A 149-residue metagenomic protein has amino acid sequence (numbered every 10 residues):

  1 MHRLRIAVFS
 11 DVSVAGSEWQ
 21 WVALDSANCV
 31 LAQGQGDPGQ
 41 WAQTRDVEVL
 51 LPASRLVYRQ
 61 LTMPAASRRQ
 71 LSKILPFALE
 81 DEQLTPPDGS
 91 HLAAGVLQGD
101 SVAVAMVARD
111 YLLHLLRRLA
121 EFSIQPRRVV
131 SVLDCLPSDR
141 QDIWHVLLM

Functional and structural regions predicted by a protein language model:
M1-M149: Hydrophobic/aromatic-enriched cytosolic interaction surfaces used to assemble or bind macromolecules
